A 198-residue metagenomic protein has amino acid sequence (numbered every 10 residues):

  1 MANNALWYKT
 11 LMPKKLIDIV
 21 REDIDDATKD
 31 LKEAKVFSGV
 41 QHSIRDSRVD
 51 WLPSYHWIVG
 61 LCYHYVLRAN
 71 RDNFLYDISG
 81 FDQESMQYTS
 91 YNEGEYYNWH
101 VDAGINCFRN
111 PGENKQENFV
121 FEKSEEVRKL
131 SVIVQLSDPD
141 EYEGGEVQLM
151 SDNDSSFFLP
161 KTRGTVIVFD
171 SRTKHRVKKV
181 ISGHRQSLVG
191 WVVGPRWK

Functional and structural regions predicted by a protein language model:
M1-V166, R172-K198: Fe(II)/2-oxoglutarate oxygenase catalytic core
